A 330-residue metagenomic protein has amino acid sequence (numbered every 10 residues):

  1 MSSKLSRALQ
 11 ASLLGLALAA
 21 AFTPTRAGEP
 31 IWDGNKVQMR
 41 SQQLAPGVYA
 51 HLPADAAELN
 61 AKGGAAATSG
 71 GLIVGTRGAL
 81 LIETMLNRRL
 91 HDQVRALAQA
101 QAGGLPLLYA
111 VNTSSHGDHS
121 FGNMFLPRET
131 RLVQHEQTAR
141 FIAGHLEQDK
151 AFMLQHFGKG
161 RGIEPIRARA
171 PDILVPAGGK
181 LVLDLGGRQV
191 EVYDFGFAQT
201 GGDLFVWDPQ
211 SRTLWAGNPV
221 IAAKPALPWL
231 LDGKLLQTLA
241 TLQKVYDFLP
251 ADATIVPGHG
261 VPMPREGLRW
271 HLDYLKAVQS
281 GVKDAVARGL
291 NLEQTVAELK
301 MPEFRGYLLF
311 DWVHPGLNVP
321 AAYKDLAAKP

Functional and structural regions predicted by a protein language model:
S2-L13: Bacterial N-terminal signal peptides that target proteins for export
A11-A21: Bacterial N-terminal signal peptides
L18, G28-E29, D247-D252, V261-P330: Accessory terminal helices/loops
T23-A27: Sec/Tat signal peptide C-region and signal peptidase I cleavage site
P46-A100, L204-D208, R212-N218: Conserved beta-strand hairpin/beta-sheet module of binuclear metal-dependent hydrolase folds, prominently
H51-A66, G144, K224-L235: Acidic/histidine-rich helix-loop elements that form or flank divalent-metal/phosphate-binding sites at the catalytic
G78-L80, L86-R88, V182, Q189-A277 (+1 more regions): Metallo-beta-lactamase
A96, A100-V182, G201: Active-site HxH/HxHxD metal-binding segment of metal-dependent hydrolases
